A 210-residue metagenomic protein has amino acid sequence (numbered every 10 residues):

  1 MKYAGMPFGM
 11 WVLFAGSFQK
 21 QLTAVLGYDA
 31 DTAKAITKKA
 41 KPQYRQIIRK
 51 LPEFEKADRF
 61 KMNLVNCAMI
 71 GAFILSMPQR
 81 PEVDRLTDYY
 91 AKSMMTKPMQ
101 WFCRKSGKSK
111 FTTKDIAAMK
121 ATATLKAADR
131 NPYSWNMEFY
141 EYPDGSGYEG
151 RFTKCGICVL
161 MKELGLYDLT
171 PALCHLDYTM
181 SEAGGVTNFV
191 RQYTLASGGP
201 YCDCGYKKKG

Functional and structural regions predicted by a protein language model:
M1-M77: N-terminal, charged low-complexity regulatory/assembly segments
L22, F73, M77, K126-A128 (+2 more regions): Hydrophobic, Leu/Ile/Phe/Ala-enriched alpha-helical segments that form helix-helix packing faces
V65-G71, L75-L164: Amphipathic interaction/junction segments at domain boundaries or subunit interfaces
A68, L176, G199: Short, well-structured alpha-helical interface segments that form or flank functional binding sites
N131, S197-G198: A short catalytic or substrate-binding loop motif that flags glycine-/basic-rich loops and adjacent residues that bind
E138-A196: Short, hydrophobic/π-rich interface segment
D144, K208-G210: Short acidic-glycine loop/turn motifs at beta-strand connectors
G198-K208: C-terminal edge-of-domain segments
